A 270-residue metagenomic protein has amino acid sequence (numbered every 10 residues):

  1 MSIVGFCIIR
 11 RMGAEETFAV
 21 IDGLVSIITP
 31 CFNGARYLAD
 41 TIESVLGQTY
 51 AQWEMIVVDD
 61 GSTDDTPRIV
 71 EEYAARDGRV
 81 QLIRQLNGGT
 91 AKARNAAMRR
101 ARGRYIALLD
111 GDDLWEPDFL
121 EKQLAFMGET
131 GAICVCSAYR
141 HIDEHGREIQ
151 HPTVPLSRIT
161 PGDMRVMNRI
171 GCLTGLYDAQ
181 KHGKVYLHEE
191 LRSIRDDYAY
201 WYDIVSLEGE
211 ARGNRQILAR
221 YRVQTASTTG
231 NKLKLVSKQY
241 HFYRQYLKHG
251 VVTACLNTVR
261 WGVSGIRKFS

Functional and structural regions predicted by a protein language model:
S2-S44: N-proximal low-complexity "stem/linker" segments adjacent to membrane-targeting elements
G23-S26, E54, A199: Cell-envelope/extracellular polymer assembly enzymes that use nucleotide-activated donors
E43-Q52: Short, acidic, metal-binding catalytic loop of nucleotide-sugar glycosyltransferases
D59-R68, D110: A conserved acidic beta->alpha catalytic loop
Q85-A101: Glycine-rich, basic loop-to-helix element that forms the pyrophosphate-binding segment of sugar-nucleotide handling
R99, H151-K234: Conserved nucleotide-sugar donor-binding catalytic segment
I106: Short aromatic/hydrophobic "clamp" motif used to bind/position activated sugar donors
D118-I149: Conserved donor NDP-sugar-binding/catalytic core segment of glycosyltransferases
